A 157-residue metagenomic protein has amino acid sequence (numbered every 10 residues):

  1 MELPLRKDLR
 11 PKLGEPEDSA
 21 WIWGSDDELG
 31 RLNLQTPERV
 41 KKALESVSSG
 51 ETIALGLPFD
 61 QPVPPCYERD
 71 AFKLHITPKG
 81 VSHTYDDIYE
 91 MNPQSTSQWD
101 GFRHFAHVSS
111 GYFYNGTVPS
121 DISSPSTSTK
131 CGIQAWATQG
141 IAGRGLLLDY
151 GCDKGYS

Functional and structural regions predicted by a protein language model:
M1-S157: Active-/binding-site microenvironments in catalytic and ligand-binding cores
